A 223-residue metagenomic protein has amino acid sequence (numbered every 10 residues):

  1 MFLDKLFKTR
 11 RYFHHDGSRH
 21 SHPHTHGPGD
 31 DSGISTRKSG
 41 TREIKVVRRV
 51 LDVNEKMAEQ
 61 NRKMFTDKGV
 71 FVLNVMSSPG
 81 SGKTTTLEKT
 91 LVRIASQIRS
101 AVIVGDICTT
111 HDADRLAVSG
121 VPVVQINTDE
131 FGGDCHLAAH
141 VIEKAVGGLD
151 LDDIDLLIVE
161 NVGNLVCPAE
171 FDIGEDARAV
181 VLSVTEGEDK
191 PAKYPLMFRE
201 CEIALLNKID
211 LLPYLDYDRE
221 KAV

Functional and structural regions predicted by a protein language model:
M1-R42: Histidine-centered metal-binding segments
G33-K63, D67-L73, S81, T85 (+3 more regions): Nucleotide-state-sensitive switch-loop elements of NTP-binding domains
K68, H136, L211-Y217: Short, exposed beta-strand "edge-strand" segments with a Pro/Gly-rich flavor and a Y/T-containing core
S77: The Walker A (P-loop) glycine that initiates the GxxxxGKT/S ATP-binding motif of P-loop NTPases
A101, A177-V181, F198-L212, V223: Conserved beta-strand/loop subsegment of P-loop NTPase cores
D112, E170-F171, R178, I203 (+1 more regions): Short capping/connector residues at structural and topological boundaries
D150, Y214-V223: P-loop/Walker A phosphate-binding loop and immediately adjacent motor/lid segment at beta-alpha junctions
P191-K193: Short beta-alpha junctions and helix-cap segments that line functional grooves
